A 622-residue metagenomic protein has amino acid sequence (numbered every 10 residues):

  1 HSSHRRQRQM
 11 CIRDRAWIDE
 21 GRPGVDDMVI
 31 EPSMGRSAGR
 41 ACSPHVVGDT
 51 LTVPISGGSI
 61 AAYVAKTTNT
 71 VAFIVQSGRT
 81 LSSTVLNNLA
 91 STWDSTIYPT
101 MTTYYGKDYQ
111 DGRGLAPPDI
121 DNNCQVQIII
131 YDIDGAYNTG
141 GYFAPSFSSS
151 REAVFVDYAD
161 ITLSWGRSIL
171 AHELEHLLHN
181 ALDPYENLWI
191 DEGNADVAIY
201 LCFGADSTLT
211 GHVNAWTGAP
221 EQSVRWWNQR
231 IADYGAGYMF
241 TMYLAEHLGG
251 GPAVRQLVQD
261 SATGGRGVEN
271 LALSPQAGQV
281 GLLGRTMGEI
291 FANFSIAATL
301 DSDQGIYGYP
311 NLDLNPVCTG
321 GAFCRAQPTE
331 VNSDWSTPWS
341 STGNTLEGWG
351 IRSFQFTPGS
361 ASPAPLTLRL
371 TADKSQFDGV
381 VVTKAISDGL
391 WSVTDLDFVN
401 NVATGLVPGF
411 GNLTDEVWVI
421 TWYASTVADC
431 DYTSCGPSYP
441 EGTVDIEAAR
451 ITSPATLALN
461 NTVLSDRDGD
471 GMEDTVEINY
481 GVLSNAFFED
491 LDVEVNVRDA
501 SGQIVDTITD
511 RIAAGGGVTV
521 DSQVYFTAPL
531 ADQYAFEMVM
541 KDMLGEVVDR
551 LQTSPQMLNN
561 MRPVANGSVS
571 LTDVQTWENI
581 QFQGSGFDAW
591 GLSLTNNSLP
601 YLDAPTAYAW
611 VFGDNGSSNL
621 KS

Functional and structural regions predicted by a protein language model:
H1-R8, I12: Single conserved hydrophobic/aromatic residue that forms the stacking wall/gate of nucleotide- or nucleobase-binding
T67-N187, N194, A198, G204-L209 (+1 more regions): Juxtacatalytic substrate-recognition/specificity segment
D111-D121, L174, D466-T475, S593 (+2 more regions): Acidic, glycine-anchored loop motifs typical of Ca2+
S164, S168, D183-L248, P252 (+1 more regions): Acidic/His/Gly-enriched intrinsically disordered linker/tail segments that often contain short helix/coil "MoRF-like"
T263-A455: Beta/coil-rich, acidic/histidine-enriched accessory regions frequently appended to metallopeptidases
P454-N461, M561-V569: Proline-enriched interdomain boundary motifs that mark the N-terminal boundary and often initiate the first structured
G481-N485, Q583-L602: Acidic, Ser/Thr
P600-S622: Surface-exposed, flexible coil segments in extracellular/virion-facing regions
